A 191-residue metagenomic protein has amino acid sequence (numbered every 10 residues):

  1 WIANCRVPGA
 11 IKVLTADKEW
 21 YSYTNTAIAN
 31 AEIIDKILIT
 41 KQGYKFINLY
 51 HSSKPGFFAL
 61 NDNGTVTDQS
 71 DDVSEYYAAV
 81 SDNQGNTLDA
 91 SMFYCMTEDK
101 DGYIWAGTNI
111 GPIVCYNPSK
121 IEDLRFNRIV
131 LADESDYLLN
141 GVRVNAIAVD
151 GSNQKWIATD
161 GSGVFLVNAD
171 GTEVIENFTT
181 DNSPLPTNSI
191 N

Functional and structural regions predicted by a protein language model:
W1-A3, Y44-N48, Y103-G107, Q154-A158: Conserved beta-propeller blade signature
N4, G9-I33, L38, K45-L49 (+1 more regions): Long, internal scaffold/assembly segments composed of regular secondary structure
N4-V7, I11, L49-S52, D62 (+3 more regions): Short loop/turn segments immediately following the C-termini of beta-strands
K12, G56-F58, I113-V114, F165-L166: WD40 beta-propeller blade core
A16-W20, A59-S70, Y116-R125, N168-T172 (+1 more regions): Short loop/turn segments immediately following beta-strands, especially the blade-tip and inter-blade linker loops
N25-Q42, A79-K100, V130-G151, T180-N191: Short coil-to-beta transitions that initiate beta-strands within beta-rich domains
I110-C115, N188-N191: Blade-level signature of beta-propeller repeat domains, shared across WD40, Kelch, NHL, RCC1 and BNR/Asp-box propellers
S152-N153, I157-T159, L166-N168: Long, C-terminal catalytic modules of enzymes
